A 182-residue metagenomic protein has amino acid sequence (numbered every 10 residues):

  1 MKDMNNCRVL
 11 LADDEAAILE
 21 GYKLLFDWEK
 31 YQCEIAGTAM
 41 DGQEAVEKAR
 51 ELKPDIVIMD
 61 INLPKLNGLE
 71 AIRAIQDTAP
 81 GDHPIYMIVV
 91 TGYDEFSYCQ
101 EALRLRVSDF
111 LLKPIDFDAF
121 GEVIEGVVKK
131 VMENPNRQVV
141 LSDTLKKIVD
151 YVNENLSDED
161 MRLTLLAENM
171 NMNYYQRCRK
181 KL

Functional and structural regions predicted by a protein language model:
M1-R8: Non-catalytic signal-transmission and effector/linker regions of two-component phosphorelay proteins
M4, A16-G37: Two-component/phosphorelay signaling modules centered on CheY-like receiver
V9, I35-A36, M87: Hydrophobic/aromatic residues located in beta-strands of well-ordered beta-sheets within soluble catalytic
A12-D13, A39, V57: Conserved sequence signature across two-component system core domains
K30-M40, K48, C99: Short hydrophobic/Thr-rich beta-strand motif most characteristic of the beta2 strand and flanking loop of CheY-like
V46-E47, E51-N134: CheY-like receiver
K129-D150: CheY-like receiver
D143-L182: DNA-binding recognition helix and immediately preceding turn/loop of helix-turn-helix/winged-helix domains
